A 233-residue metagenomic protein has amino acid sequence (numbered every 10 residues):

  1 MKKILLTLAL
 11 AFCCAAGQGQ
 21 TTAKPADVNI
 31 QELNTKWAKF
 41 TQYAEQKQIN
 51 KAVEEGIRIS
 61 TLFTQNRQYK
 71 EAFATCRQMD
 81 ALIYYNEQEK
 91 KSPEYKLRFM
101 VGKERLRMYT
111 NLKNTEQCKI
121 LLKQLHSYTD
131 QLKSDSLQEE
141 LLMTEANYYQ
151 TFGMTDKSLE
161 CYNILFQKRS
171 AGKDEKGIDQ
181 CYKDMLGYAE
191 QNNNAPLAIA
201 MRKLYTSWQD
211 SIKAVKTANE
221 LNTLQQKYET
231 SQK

Functional and structural regions predicted by a protein language model:
M1-L33: Bacterial Sec-dependent N-terminal signal peptides
K36, G56, Y95-R98, G102 (+2 more regions): TPR repeat positional signature
K39, R58-I59, R105, E145 (+1 more regions): Structural register within alpha-helical repeat arrays
F40-I49, A81-Y95, T129-D135, S170-G172: Flexible helix-coil transition and linker loops at the boundaries of alpha-helical arrays
D156-L159, N163-Q167, G172-K233: Hydrophobic positions within repeat-based interaction scaffolds
